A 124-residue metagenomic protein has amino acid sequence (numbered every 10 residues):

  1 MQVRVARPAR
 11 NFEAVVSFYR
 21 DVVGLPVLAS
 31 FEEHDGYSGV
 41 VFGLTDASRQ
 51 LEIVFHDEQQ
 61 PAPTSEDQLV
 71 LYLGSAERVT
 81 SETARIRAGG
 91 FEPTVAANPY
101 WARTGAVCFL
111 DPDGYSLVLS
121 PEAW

Functional and structural regions predicted by a protein language model:
M1-R10, V40-T45, Q60-R87, G105-L110: Vicinal oxygen chelate
R4-R7, L28-S30, T83-W124: Vicinal oxygen chelate
R7-Q50: Core segments of cupin and vicinal oxygen chelate
V16-S17, T80, L117: Alpha-helical elements of the RecA-like P-loop NTPase motor core of helicases
E32-E33, T45, E58-Q59, N98-P99: Short polar/acidic secondary-structure junctions
A47-L51, P61, D113-L117: Short, charged/polar, Gly/Pro-enriched secondary-structure boundary elements
L51-H56, F91: Short amphipathic beta-strand starts and helix->beta connectors
V54-Q59, P121-W124: Acetyl-CoA-dependent GNAT
